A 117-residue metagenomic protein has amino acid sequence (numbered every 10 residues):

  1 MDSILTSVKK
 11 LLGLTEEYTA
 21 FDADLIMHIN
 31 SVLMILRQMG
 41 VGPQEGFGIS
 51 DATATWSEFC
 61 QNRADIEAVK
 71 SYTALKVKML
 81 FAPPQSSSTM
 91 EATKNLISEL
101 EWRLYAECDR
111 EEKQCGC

Functional and structural regions predicted by a protein language model:
M1-D65, W102-C117: Conserved short "hinge" loops at termini or chain/domain junctions
T6, T73-L75: Short, low-complexity interaction segments enriched in Ser/Thr/Pro/Gly
R63-S71, M90-L96: Short secondary-structure transition/capping segments
M79, P83-C117: Protruding loop/beta-arch "assembly-hinge" segments enriched in small, turn-prone residues
